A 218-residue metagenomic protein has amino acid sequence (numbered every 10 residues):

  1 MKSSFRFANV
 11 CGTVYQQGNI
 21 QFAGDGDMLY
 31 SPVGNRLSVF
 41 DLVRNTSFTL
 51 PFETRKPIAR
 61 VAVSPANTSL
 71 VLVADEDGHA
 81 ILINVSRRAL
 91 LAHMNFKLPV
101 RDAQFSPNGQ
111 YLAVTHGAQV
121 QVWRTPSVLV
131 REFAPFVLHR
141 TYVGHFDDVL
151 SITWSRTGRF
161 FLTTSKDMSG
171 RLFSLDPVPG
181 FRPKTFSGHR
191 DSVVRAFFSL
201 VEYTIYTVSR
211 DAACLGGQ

Functional and structural regions predicted by a protein language model:
M1-V43, Q121: Intrinsically disordered, low-complexity acidic/Ser/Thr/Pro-rich linker and tail segments in large eukaryotic scaffolds
K2-S4, V39-F48, L82-A92, G117-H139 (+2 more regions): Per-blade loop-tip surfaces of WD-repeat and WD-like beta-propellers in eukaryotic adaptors/scaffolds
C11-Y15, F52-I58, M94-V100, Y142-V149 (+1 more regions): WD40/WD-repeat beta-propeller blade N-cap
I20-G26, A62-T68, A103-G109, F146 (+2 more regions): Loop/turn segments within WD40 beta-propeller blades
P32-T49, R55-R60, G78: N-terminal cofactor/phosphate-binding cores enriched in small/glycine residues, especially glycine-rich loops such as
V33, A74-D77, T115-A118, T164-M168 (+1 more regions): Conserved strand-to-loop turn within each blade of WD40 beta-propeller repeats
P107, H116, R124, G144 (+5 more regions): Core solenoid repeat modules with strong leucine/isoleucine-rich periodicity, prominently canonical LRR arrays but also
